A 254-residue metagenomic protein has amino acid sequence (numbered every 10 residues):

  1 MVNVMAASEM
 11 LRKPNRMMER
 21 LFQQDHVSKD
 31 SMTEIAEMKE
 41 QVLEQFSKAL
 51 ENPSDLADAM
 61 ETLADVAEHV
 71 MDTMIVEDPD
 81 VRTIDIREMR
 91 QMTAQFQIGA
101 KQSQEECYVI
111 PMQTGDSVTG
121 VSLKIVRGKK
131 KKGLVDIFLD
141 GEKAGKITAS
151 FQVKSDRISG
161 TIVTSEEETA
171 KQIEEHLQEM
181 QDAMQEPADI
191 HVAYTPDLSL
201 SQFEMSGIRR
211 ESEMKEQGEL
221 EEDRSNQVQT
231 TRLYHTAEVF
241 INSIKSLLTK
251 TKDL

Functional and structural regions predicted by a protein language model:
M1-L254: Extended non-catalytic alpha-helical interaction modules
